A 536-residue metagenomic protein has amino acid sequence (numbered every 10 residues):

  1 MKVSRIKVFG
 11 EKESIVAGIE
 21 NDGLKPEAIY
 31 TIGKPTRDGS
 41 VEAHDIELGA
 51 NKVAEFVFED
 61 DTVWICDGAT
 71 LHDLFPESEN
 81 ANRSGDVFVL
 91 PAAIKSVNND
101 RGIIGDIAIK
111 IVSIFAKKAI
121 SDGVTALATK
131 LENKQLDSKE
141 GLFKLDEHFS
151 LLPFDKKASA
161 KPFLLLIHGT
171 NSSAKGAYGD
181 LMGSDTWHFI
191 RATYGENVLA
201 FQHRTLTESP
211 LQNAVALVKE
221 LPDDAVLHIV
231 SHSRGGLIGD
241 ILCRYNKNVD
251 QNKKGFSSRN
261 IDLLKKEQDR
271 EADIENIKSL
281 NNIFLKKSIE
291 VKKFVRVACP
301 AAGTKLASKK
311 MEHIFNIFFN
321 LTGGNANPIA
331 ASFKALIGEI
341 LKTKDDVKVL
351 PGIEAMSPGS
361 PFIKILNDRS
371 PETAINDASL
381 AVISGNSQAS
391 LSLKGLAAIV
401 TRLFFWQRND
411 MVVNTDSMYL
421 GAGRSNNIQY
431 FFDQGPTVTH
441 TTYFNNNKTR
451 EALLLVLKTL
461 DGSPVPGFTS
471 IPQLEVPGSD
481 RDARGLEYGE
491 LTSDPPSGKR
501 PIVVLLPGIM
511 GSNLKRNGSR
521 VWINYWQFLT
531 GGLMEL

Functional and structural regions predicted by a protein language model:
M1-A200, A216-D223, L306, F431-Q434 (+1 more regions): Flexible, membrane-associating and regulatory peripheral segments of lipid-active enzymes
M1-I6, E11-G18, M311-N316, A330-M356 (+2 more regions): C-terminal catalytic-base region of ester-bond hydrolases, centering on the histidine of the charge-relay
V89-K139, L264-Q268, S288, K310-L350 (+3 more regions): Glycine- and small hydrophobic-rich membrane-insertion segments that are intrinsically disordered in solution
L164, H168-S172, F201-P358, D410: Serine-dependent carboxylesterase/thioesterase catalytic core of lipase-like alpha/beta-hydrolase/SGNH enzymes
T170-S172, T205-L206, R234-G236, P300-A302 (+5 more regions): Short, solvent-exposed loop/turn segments at secondary-structure junctions
Y178-G179, L211-N213, I241-L242, K305-K310 (+2 more regions): Short aromatic-enriched loop/helix-cap "lid" or pocket-rim segments at secondary-structure transitions that line
L181-T186, I314-A326, S392-Y419, I509-L536: Adenosine ribonucleotide-centric catalytic and binding domains
Q202, S231, R296-A298, A381-S387 (+1 more regions): Short beta-strand segments
